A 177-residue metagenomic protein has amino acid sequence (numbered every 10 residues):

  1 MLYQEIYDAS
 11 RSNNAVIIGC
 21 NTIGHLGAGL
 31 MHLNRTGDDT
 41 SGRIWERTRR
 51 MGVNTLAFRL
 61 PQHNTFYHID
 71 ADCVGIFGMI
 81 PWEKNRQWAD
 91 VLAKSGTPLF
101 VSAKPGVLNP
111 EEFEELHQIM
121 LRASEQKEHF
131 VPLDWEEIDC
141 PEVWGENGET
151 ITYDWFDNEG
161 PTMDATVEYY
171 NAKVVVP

Functional and structural regions predicted by a protein language model:
Y3-L108: Glycan-recognition surfaces
D8, E111-L121, E146-N147, E168: Polar/charged alpha-helical tracts
M31, G42, F113-I119, P141: Short alpha-helical interface elements
S41-W45, Q118, Q126, P177: Glycine-rich loops and low-complexity Gly/Arg-rich segments that provide flexible linkers or classic glycine-based
P81-K84, N109-P110, Q126-K127, V167-E168: General structural signal for secondary-structure boundaries
A89, A93-D134: Aromatic- and carboxylate-lined catalytic core of secreted/periplasmic carbohydrate-active enzymes
L92-S95, F100, D134-P177: Carbohydrate-binding surface patches
